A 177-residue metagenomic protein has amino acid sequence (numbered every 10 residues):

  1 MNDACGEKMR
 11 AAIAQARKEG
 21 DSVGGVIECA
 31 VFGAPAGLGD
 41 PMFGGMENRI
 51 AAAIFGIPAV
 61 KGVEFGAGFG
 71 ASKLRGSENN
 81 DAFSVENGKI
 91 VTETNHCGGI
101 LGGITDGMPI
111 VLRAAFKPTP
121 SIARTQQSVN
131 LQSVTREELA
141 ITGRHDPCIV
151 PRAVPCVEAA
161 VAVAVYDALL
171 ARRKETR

Functional and structural regions predicted by a protein language model:
M1-M42: Glycine-rich, mobile lid/loop segments that gate access to catalytic sites or pores
N2-D3, A36-G44, A53, I90 (+2 more regions): Hydrophobic alpha-helical scaffolding
K8-K18, G37, E47-I50, G68 (+2 more regions): Glycine-rich, charged/polar anion/phosphate-binding loops that engage phosphate groups from diverse ligands
A16-I27, A59-A71, R172-R177: Flexible, glycine/charged-enriched surface loops at secondary-structure junctions
P35-A53, I57-P58, A67, A71-G76: Small-residue-enriched transmembrane helix-hairpin modules in multi-pass membrane proteins
F43-E47, F55-P58, V63, N95-I110 (+1 more regions): Conserved phosphate/anionic-ligand binding catalytic regions in large, soluble enzymes, centered on
V60-L139: A translation/RNA-centric and nucleic-acid-associated enzymatic feature enriched in Class II aminoacyl-tRNA synthetases
T119-R177: Internal helix-turn-beta structural module
